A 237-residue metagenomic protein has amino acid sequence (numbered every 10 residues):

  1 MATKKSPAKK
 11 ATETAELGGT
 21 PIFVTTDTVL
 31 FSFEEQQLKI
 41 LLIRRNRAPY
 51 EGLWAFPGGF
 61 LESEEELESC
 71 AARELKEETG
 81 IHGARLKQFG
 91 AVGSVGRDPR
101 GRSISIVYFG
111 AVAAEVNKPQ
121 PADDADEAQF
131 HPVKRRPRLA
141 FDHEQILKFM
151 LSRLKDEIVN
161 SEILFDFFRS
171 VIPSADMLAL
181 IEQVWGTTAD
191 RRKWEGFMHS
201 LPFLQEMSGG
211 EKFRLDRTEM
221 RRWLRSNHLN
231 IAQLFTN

Functional and structural regions predicted by a protein language model:
M1-T12: Polybasic, lysine-enriched low-complexity intrinsically disordered terminal tails
E13-A55, E68: N-terminal strand-loop-strand
I22-T26, E68-A72, G80-D124, V133-R135 (+3 more regions): Active-site segment of metal-dependent pyrophosphate-handling enzymes, primarily the Nudix hydrolase catalytic core
I40, R44-R47, E51, G58 (+2 more regions): Short, His- and charge-rich active-site/binding loops that engage polyanionic ligands
P57, A71, L75: Hydrophobic alpha-helical positions that pack around
K118-L154, I158, F167-I181, K193-S200 (+1 more regions): NUDIX/MutT-family hydrolases
A189-E195, H199-F213, R217: Phosphate-/nucleic-acid-contacting segments
E206-N237: Long, intrinsically disordered, low-complexity Ser/Thr/Pro-rich regulatory/activation regions of nuclear proteins
